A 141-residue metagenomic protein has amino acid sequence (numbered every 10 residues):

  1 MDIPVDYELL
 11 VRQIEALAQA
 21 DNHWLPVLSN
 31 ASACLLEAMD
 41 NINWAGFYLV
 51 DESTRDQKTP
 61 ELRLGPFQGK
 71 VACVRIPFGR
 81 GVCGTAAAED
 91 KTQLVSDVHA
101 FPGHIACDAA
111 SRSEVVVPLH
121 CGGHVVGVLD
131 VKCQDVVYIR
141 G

Functional and structural regions predicted by a protein language model:
M1-P66, K70: Intrinsically disordered, low-complexity terminal regulatory regions
V50-T54, K58-A109: Regulatory sensory and allosteric helical modules in signal-transduction proteins and certain transcription factors
S113-H120: A short, aliphatic-rich beta-strand micro-motif
G127-V128: Short glycine-/small-residue motifs
K132-G141: Regulatory loop-to-helix N-cap segments in sensory/regulatory domains that couple ligand/signal detection
